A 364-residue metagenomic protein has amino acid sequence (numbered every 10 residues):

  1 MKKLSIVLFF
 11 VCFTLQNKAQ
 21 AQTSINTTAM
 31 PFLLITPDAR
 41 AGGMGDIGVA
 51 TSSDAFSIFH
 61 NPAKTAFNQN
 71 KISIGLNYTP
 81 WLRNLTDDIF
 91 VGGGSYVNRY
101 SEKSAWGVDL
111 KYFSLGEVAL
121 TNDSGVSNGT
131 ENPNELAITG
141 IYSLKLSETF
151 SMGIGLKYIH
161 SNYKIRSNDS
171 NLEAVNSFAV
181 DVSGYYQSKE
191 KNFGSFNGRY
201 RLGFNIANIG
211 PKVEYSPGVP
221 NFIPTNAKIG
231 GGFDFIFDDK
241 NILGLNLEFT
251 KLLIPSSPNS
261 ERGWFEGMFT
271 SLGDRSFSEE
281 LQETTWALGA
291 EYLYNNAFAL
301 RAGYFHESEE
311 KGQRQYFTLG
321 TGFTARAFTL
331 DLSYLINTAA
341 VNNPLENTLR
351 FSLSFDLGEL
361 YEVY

Functional and structural regions predicted by a protein language model:
M1-I25, K251: Bacterial Sec-dependent N-terminal signal peptides
Q20-Y364: Subset of outer-membrane beta-barrel
